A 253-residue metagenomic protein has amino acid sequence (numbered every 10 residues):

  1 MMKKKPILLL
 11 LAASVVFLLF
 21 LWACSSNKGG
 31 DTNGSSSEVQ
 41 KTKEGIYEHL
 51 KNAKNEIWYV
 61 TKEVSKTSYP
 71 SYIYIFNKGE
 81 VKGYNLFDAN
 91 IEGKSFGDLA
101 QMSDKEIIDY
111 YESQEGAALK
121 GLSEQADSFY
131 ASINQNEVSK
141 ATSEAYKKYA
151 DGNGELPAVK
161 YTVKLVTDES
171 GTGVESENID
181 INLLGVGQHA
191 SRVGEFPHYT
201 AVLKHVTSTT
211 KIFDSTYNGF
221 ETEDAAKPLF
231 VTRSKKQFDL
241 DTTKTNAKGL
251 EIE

Functional and structural regions predicted by a protein language model:
M1-M2, M102: Detector for methionine-enriched segments
M2-L11: Bacterial N-terminal signal peptides that target proteins for export
L19-A23: C-terminal motif of bacterial Sec signal peptides marking the signal peptidase cleavage site
S25-K28: Bacterial signal peptide processing site
T32-E253: Mature, Sec-exported extracytoplasmic domains of Gram-positive
